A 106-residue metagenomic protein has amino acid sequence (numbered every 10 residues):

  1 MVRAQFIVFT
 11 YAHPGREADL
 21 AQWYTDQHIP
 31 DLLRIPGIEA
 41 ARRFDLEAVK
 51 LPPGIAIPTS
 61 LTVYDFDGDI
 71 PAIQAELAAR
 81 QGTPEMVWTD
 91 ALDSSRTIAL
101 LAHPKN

Functional and structural regions predicted by a protein language model:
M1-N106: Macromolecular interaction modules
